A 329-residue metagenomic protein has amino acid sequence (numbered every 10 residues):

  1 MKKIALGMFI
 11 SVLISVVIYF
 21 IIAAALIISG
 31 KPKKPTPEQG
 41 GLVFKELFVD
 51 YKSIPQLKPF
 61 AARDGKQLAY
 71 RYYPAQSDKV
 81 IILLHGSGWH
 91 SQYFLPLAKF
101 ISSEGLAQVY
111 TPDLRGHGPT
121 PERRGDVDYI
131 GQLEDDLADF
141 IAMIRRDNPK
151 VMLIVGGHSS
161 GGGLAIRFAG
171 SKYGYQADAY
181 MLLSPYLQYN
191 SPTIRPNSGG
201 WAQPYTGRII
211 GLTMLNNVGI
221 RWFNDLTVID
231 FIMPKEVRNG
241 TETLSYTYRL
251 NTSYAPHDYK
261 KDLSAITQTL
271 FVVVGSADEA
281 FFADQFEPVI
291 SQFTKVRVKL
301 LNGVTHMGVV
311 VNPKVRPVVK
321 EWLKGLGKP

Functional and structural regions predicted by a protein language model:
K2-A61, R71: An N-terminal hydrophobic leader/cap segment in hydrolases
G88-S91, G118-M152: Catalytic nucleophile-loop/oxyanion-hole region of alpha/beta-hydrolase and closely related hydrolase-like folds
S102-E122: Conserved alpha/beta-hydrolase
G162-G174, Y180: Short glycine-enriched nucleophile-adjacent loop and the immediately C-terminal alpha-helix near the catalytic center
M181-S191: Active-site nucleophile loop of the alpha/beta-hydrolase fold
I266, V272-V274: Short beta-strand/loop motif that positions the catalytic acidic residue of the alpha/beta-hydrolase fold
E279-Q285: Conserved alpha/beta-hydrolase "acid-adjacent" motif
V304-K314: Catalytic histidine-centered segment of alpha/beta-hydrolase-like enzymes
